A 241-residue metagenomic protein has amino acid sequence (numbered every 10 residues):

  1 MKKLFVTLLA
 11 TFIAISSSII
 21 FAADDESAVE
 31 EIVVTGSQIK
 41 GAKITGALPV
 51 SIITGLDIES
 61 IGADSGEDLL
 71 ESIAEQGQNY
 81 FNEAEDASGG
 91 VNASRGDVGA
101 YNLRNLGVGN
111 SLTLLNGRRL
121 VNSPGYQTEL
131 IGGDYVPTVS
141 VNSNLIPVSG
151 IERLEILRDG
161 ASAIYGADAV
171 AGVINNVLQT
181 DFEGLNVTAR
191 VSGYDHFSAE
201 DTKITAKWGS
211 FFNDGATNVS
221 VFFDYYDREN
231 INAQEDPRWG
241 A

Functional and structural regions predicted by a protein language model:
M1-A74, R104, S143-I146, T205 (+2 more regions): N-terminal Sec signal peptide and the immediately downstream disordered periplasmic leader that contains the TonB box
A28-E30, G46-S51, D97-G99, G107-S111 (+5 more regions): Envelope-exposed proteins and targeting segments
I39-G41, E75-Q76, L120, S192-Y194 (+2 more regions): Structural signature of outer-membrane beta-barrel domains
P49-N102, G107-G109, R118-S143, E155-S162: Periplasmic N-terminal accessory/gating domains of Gram-negative outer-membrane beta-barrel systems
L69, L112, E155, V173-Q179 (+2 more regions): Predominantly transmembrane beta-strands of Gram-negative outer membrane beta-barrel pores used for transport
S94-G96, A167, F197-D201: Transmembrane beta-barrel outer-membrane domains
S111, R119-L120, Y135-R190: A beta-strand signature from Gram-negative outer-membrane beta-barrel systems, especially the internal plug domain
G125-Q127, F222, R228-A241: Outer-membrane beta-barrel and related beta-rich outer-membrane complex signature in Gram-negative bacteria
